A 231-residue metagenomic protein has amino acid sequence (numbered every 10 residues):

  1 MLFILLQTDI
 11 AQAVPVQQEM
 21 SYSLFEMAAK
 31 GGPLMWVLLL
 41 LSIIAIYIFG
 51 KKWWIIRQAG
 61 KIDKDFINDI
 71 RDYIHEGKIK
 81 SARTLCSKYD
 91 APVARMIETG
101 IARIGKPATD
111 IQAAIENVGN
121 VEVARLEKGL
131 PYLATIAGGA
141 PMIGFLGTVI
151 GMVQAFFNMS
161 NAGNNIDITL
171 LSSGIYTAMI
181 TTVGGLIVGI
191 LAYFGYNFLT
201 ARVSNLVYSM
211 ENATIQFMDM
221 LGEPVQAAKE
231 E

Functional and structural regions predicted by a protein language model:
M1-K30, N165: Short, strongly hydrophobic alpha-helical membrane anchors
S21-G31, E116-A137, I168-I180: Alpha-helical membrane-interface segments at transmembrane helix boundaries
S21-I56, V183-I187: Hydrophobic alpha-helical transmembrane segments
G32, I46, A82, I97 (+3 more regions): Residue-level signature of catalytic and energy-coupling elements of molecular machines, predominantly ATP/GTP-dependent
G60-L146, I150-N164, F194-E231: Predominantly long cytosolic amphipathic alpha-helical stalk/bundle segments
I175-F194: Hydrophobic alpha-helical transmembrane segments of polytopic membrane proteins
